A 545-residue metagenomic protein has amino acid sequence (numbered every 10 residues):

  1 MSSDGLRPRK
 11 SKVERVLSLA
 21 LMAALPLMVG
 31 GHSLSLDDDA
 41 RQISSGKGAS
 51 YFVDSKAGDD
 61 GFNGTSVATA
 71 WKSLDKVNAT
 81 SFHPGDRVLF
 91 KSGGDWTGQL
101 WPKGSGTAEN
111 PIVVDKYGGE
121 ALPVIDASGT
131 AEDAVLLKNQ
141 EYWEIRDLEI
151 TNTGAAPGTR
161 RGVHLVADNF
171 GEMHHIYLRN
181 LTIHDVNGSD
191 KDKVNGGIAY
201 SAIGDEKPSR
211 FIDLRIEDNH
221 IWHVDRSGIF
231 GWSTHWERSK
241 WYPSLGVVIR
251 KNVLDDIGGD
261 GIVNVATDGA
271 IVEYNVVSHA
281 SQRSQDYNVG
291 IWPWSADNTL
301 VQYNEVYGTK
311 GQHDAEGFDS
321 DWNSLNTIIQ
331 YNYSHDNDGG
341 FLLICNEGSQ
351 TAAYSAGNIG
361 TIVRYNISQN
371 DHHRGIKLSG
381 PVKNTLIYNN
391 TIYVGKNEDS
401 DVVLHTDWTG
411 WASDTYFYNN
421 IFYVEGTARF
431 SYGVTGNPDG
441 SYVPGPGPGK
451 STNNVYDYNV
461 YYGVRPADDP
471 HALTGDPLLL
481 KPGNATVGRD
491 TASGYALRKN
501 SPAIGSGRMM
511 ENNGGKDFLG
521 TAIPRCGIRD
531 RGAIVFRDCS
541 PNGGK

Functional and structural regions predicted by a protein language model:
S50, G85-R87, G93, P111 (+17 more regions): Detector for repetitive beta-architecture
V53-K91, D95-W101, A134, S501 (+3 more regions): Acidic Gly/Asp/Thr-rich repetitive segments characteristic of extracellular carbohydrate-active and adhesion proteins
D60, L89-K91, S105-T159, D185-K191 (+1 more regions): Right-handed parallel beta-helix/beta-spiral solenoid domain characteristic of secreted/periplasmic
A70, A492-G494, R498-K545: Surface beta-loop-beta hairpin patches that serve as ligand-binding interfaces in beta-rich domains
G98, K103, E109, Y331-Y333 (+1 more regions): Predominantly extracellular beta-rich ligand-binding scaffolds that present long acidic/polar faces for carbohydrate
W101, S128-L136, A156-N169, D190-F211 (+8 more regions): Extracellular beta-strand/beta-solenoid scaffold signature
I112-D115, A134-V186, I212-H223, R250 (+1 more regions): Parallel beta-helix/beta-solenoid
